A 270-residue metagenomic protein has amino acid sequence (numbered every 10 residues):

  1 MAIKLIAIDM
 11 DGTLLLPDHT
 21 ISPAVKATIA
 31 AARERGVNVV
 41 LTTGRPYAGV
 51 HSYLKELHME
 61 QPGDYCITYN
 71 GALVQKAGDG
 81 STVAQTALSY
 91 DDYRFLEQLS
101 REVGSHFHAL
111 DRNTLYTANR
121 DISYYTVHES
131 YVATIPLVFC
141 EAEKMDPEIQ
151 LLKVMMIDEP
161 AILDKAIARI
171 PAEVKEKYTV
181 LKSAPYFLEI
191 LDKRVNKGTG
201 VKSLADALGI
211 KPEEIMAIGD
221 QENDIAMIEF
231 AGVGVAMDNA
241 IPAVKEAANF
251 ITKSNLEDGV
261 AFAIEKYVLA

Functional and structural regions predicted by a protein language model:
M1-L5, S22, E189-A270: Mg2+-dependent phosphoryl-transfer enzymes with acidic/Ser/Thr/Gly-rich catalytic loops
K4-P17: Asp-based phosphoryl-transfer active-site loop
P23-Y124: Active-site phosphate-binding/coordination module
V25, V50-L54, A166, I170 (+3 more regions): Hydrophobic packing residues within well-ordered alpha-helices of enzyme cores
A32, T43, N70, V154 (+3 more regions): Residue-level signal for inorganic ion chemistry
G36-V40, D64, K153, E213-E214 (+1 more regions): Short active-site oxyanion
P62, N70, V174-E176, F230-A231 (+1 more regions): Short, structured coil segments at secondary-structure junctions
L99-I218, N239: Conserved acidic, metal-coordinating active-site core of Asp-based, Mg2+-dependent phosphoryl-transfer enzymes
